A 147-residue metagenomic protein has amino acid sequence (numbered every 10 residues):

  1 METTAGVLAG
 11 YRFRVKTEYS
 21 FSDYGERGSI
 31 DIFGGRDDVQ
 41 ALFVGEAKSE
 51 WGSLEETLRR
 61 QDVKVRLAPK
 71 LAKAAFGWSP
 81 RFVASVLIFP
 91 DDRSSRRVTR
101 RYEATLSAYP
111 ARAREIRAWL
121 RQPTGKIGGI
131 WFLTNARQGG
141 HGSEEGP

Functional and structural regions predicted by a protein language model:
M1-D23, G35-D38: Acidic-basic catalytic patches of nuclease active cores, encompassing PD-(D/E)XK and other metal-cofactor nuclease
T4, I30-L54, R59-A68: Conserved catalytic cores of phosphodiester-cleaving nucleases, focusing on short active-site segments
G10, D38-L42, E50-G52, D91-S95 (+1 more regions): Short, charged/polar surface micro-motifs in flexible loops or helix N-caps
R14-K16, Q40-F43, A72-A75, S79: Short, structured loop/turn "capping" segments at alpha-beta junctions
F21-E26, W78-S79: A short beta-turn/loop motif at secondary-structure boundaries
V44, S85-L87, F132: Structural beta-sheet core signal
A68-L106: Nucleic-acid nuclease catalytic cores
A104-P147: Amphipathic alpha-helical interface segments
